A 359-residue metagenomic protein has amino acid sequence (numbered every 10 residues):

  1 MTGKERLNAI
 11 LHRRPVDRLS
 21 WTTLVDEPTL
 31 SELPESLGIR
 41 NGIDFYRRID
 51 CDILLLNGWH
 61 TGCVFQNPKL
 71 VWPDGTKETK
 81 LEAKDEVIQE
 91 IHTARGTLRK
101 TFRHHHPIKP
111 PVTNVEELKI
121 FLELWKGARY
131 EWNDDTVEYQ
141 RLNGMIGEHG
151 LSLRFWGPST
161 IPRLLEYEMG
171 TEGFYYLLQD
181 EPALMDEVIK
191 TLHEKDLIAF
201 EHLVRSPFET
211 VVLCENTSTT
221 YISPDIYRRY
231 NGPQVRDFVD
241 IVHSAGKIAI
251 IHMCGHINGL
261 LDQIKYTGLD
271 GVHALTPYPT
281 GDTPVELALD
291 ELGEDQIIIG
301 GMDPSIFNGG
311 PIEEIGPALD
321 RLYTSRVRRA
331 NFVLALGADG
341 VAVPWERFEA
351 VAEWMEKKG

Functional and structural regions predicted by a protein language model:
M1-D26, S31-L37, E90-H92, L122-G359: Active-site loop segments of alpha/beta catalytic cores
P15, R47-L54, A83-D85, E148: Short, solvent-exposed loop/edge-beta patches enriched in aromatic
V25-D26, G58-T61, I91-T97: Short, flexible beta-strand-to-coil junctions
E32-V71: Segments that shape or occlude catalytic/ligand-binding pockets
E35-N41, R99-P110, E346-R347: Surface-exposed flexible segments
G42, A83-V87, E117, E138 (+1 more regions): Generic hydrophobic, aliphatic-rich segments that mediate packing or membrane embedding
R47, H105, G309-G310: N-terminal low-complexity, intrinsically disordered patches enriched in charged
L70-A128, H149: A contiguous, low-structure linker/loop signature
